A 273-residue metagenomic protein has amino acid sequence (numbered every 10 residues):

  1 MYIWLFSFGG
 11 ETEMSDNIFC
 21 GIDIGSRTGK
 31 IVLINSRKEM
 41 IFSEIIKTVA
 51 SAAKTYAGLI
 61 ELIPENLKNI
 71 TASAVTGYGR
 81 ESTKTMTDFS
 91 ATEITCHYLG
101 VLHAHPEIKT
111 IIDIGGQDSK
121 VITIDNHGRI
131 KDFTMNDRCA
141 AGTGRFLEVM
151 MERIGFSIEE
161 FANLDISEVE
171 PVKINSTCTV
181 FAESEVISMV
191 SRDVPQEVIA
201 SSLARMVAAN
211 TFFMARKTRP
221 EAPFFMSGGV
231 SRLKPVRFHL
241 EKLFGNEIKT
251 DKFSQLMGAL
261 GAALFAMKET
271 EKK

Functional and structural regions predicted by a protein language model:
I18-K54, G58, I130-C139: Short glycine-rich, Thr/Ser-proximal phosphate-binding strand/loop in the N-terminal lobe of ATP-dependent enzymes
F19-D23, A72-A74, K109-I112: Short glycine-aspartate micro-motif
I45-T48, I63-T95, G128-K131: Short beta-strand-loop/turn "lid" adjacent to the catalytic site in phosphate-handling enzymes
K47-T48, D88-Y98, I112-G116, T134-G142 (+2 more regions): Active-site nucleophile and cofactor-binding loops and adjacent substrate-binding regions of central metabolic enzymes
A52, N126-E170, L264, K268: Glycine-rich phosphate-binding loop plus the immediately following alpha-helix
L59-A72, T211-P223: Phosphate/pyrophosphate-binding loops at sites that engage ATP/ADP/AMP, CoA/4′-phosphopantetheine, polyphosphate
G79, A215, P220-L243, Q255-G258: Glycine-rich phosphate-binding loops at beta-strand->alpha-helix junctions
A182-A215, Q255: Adenine-nucleotide phosphate-binding core of ATP-dependent small-molecule kinases
